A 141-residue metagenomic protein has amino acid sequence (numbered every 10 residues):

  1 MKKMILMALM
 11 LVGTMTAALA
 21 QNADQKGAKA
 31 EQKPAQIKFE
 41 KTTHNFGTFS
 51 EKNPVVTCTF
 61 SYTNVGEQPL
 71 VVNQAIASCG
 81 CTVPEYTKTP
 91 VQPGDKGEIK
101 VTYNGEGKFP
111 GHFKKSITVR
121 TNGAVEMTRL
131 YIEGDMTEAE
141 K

Functional and structural regions predicted by a protein language model:
M1-D24: Bacterial Sec-dependent N-terminal signal peptides
A17-L19, C58-Y62, V101, K115-R120: Buried hydrophobic-core signal for structured, non-transmembrane domains
A23-Y62, A139-K141: Beta-sheet-dominated interaction scaffolds and their linkers
K41-T43, V55-T59, K96-K100, M127-Y131: Intrinsic-disorder/low-complexity, polar/charged segments enriched in Ser/Thr/Lys/Arg/Asp/Glu/Gln
V65-Q68, G107, G123: Short, acidic/polar linear motifs in exposed loop/turn regions
E67-E98: Surface-exposed binding patches on compact interaction domains or structured appendages
I99-G107: Short, hydrophobic beta-strand segments
F109-E138: Terminal connector regions
